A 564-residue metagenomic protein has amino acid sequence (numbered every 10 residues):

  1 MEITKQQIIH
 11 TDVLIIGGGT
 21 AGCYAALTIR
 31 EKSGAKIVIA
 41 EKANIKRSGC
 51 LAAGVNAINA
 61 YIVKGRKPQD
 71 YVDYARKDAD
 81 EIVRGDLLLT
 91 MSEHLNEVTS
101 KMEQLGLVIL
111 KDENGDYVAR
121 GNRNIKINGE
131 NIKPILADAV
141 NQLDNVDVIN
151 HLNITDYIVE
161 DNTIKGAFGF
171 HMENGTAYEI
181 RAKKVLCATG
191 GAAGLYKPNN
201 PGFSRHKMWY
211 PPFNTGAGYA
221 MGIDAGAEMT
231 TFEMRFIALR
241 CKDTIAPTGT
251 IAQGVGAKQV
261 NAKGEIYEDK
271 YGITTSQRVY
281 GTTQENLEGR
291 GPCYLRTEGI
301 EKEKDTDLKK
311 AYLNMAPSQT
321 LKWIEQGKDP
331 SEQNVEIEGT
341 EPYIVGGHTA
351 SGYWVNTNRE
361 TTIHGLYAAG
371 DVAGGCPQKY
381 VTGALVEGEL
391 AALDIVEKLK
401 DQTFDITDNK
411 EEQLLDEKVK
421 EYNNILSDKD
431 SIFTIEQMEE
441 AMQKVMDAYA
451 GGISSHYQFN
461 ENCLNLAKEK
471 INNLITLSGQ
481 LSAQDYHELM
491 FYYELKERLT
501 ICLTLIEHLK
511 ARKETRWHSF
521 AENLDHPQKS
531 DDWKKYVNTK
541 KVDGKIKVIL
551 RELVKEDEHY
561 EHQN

Functional and structural regions predicted by a protein language model:
I8-T11, N174-K184, T362: Core beta-strand elements of the Rossmann-like FAD/NAD(P) dinucleotide-binding domain in flavoenzyme oxidoreductases
V13-I39: N-terminal Rossmann-like FAD-binding beta1-loop-alpha1 element of flavoenzymes
E31-A53: Glycine-rich FAD pyrophosphate-binding loop
N59-M91: Glycine-rich active-site loop/strand segments that organize a redox cofactor
Q104-T155, T231-Y380, L385, A448-N564: Mobile, glycine/GP-rich and aromatic-enriched active-site lid/loop segments adjacent to catalytic centers
G129-D156, E160-E179, Y219, A225: Helical element adjacent to the flavin cofactor pocket in flavoenzyme catalytic cores
C187-A246, V381-D394: Glycine-rich loop(s) and the adjacent beta-strand/alpha-helix scaffold that form part
K400-Q484: Long, amphipathic alpha-helical stalk/connector segments used for oligomerization, subunit docking, or mechanical
